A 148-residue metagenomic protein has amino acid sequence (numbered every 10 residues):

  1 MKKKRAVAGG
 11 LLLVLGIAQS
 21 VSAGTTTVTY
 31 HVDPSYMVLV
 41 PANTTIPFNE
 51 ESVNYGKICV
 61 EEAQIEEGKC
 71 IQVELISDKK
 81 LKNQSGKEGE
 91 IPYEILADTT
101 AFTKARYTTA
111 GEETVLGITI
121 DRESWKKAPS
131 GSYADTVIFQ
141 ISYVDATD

Functional and structural regions predicted by a protein language model:
M1, E88-G89: Charged interaction patches that mediate protein-protein contacts
M1-A8: Bacterial N-terminal signal peptides that target proteins for export
G10-G16: Bacterial N-terminal signal peptides
A18-S20: N-terminal signal peptide c-region/cleavage motif recognized by signal peptidases
S22-E88, K104-D148: N-terminal small/polar-rich segments of proteins
G89-I95: Short, surface-exposed beta-strand/strand-loop-strand elements in extracellular ectodomains
